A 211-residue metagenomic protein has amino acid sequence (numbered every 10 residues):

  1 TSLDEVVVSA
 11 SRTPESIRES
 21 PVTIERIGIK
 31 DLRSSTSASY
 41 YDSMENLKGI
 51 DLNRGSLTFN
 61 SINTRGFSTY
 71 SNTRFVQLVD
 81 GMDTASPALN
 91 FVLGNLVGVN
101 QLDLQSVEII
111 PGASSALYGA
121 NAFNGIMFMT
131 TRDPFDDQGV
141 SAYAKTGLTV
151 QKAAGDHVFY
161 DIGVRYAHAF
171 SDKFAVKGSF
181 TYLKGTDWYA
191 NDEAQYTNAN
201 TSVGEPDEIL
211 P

Functional and structural regions predicted by a protein language model:
T1-R33: Short, acidic, small-residue-rich periplasmic hinge/interaction motif at the N-terminus of Gram-negative outer-membrane
S16, I24, Y41-S86: Extracytoplasmic beta-strand/coil segments of soluble accessory domains associated with Gram-negative outer-membrane
V22-S39, N63-F67, D80, G94 (+1 more regions): Short, polar/charged loop or turn motifs at beta-strand boundaries
I24, L32, M44, V107-E108 (+1 more regions): Non-catalytic regulatory/gating segments with a bias toward low-complexity or hydrophobic composition
S35, S39, F59, G94 (+2 more regions): Transmembrane beta-barrel architecture of outer-membrane proteins
T73, L102-Q105, P111, A116-F128 (+1 more regions): Outer-membrane beta-barrel translocator/receptor signature
D83-A113: Short acidic/polar hinge/loop motifs at secondary-structure boundaries that mediate gating or recognition
E205-P211: Flexible glycine-rich, low-complexity coil/linker segments exposed to the extracellular/periplasmic environment
